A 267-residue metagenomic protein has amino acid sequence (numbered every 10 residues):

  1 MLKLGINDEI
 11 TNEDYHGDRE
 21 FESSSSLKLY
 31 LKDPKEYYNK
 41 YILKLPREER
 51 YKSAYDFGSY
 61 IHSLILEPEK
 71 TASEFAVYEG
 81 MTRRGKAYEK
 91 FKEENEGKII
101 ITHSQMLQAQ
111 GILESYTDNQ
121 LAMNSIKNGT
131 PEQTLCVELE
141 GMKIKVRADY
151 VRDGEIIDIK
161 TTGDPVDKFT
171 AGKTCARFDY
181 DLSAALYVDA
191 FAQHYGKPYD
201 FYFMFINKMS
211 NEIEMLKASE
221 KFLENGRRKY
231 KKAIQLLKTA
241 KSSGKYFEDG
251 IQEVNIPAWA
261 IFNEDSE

Functional and structural regions predicted by a protein language model:
M1-K145, I251-N255: Metal-dependent nuclease catalytic cores that hydrolyze phosphodiester bonds in DNA/RNA, characterized by
S53, F57, S183, G226: Hydrophobic (often cysteine-bearing) scaffold residues that line and stabilize catalytic clefts of nucleotide/cofactor
I61-H62, Y150, Y230: A residue-level signal for conserved active-site and pocket-lining positions in enzyme catalytic cores
N119-K127, R152-D158, A192-Y199: Secondary-structure boundary elements
V146-A171: Conserved catalytic cores of phosphodiester-cleaving nucleases, focusing on short active-site segments
D167-K173, I213-K217: Short acidic, glycine/proline-rich loop/turn micro-motifs
A176-A185: Gly/Ser/Thr-rich active-site loops/lids in small-molecule metabolic enzymes that frequently grip phosphoryl groups
L186-E267: Metal-dependent nuclease catalytic regions and adjoining charged, substrate-binding loops involved in nucleic-acid end
